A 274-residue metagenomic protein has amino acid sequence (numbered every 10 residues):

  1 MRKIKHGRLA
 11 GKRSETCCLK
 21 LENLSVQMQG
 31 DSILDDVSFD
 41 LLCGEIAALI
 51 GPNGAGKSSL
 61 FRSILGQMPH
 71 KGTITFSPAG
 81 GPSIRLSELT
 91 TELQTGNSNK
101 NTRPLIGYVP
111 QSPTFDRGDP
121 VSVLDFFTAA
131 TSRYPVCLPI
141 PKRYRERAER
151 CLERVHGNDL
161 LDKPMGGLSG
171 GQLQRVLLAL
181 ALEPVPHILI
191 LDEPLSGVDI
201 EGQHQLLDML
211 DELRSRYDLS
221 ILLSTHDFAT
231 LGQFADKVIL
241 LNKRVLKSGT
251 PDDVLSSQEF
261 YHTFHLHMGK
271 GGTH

Functional and structural regions predicted by a protein language model:
I50-P52: The feature captures the beta-strand-to-loop junction immediately N-terminal to the Walker
K142-L160: Conserved ABC ATPase "signature" region
P164-L168: Conserved ABC ATPase signature
V185: Conserved catalytic motifs of ABC-family nucleotide-binding domains
L189-E193: Catalytic Walker B motif of ABC-type/P-loop ATPase nucleotide-binding domains
T225-H226: H-loop/switch region of ABC-family ATPase nucleotide-binding domains
V238-T250: H-loop (His-switch) and adjacent beta-strand-loop-beta switch element of ABC-type ATPase nucleotide-binding domains
